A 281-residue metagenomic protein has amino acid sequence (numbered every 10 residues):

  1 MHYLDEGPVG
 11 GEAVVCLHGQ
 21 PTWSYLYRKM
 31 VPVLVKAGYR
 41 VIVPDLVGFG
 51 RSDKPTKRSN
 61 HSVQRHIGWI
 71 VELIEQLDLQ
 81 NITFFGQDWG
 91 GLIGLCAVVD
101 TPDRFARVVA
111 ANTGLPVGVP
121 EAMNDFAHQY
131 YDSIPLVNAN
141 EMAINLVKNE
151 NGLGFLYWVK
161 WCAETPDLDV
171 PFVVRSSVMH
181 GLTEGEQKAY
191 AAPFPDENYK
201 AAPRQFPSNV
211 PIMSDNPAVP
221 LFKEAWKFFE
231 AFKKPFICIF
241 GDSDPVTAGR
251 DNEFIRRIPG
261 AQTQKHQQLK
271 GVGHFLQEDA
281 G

Functional and structural regions predicted by a protein language model:
M1, E6, A13, L26 (+2 more regions): Flexible "cap/lid" subdomain of the alpha/beta-hydrolase fold that forms the substrate-access gate
G11-H18: Short beta-strand element of the alpha/beta-hydrolase
G19, D88, E278-D279: Conserved acidic functional residues
Q20, G114, F275: Active-site pre-Tyr helix/loop in NAD(P)-dependent dehydrogenases
P21-K29, V41: Serine-hydrolase catalytic-loop signature spanning alpha/beta hydrolases and amidase-signature enzymes
V33-P55: Conserved alpha/beta-hydrolase
V272-G281: Catalytic histidine-centered segment of alpha/beta-hydrolase-like enzymes
